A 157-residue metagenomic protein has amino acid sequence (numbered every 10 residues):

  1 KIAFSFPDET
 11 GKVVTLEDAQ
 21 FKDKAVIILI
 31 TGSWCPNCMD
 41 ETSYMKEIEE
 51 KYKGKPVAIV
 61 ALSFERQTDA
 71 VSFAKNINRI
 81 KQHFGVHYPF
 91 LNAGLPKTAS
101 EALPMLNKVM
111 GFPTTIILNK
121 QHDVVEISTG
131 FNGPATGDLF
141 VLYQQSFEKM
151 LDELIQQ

Functional and structural regions predicted by a protein language model:
F4-V26, E49-Y52: A short beta-strand-turn-helix
K24-V26, T31-W34, R66, G111: Short pre-active-site segment immediately N-terminal to redox-active cysteine/selenocysteine motifs in thiol-based
I27-I28, I59, T115: Hydrophobic beta-strand anchors of alpha/beta hydrolase catalytic cores
D40-F84, L95-L103: Structural microenvironment flanking redox-active thiols in thiol-disulfide oxidoreductases
G85-P89, L106-I116: Structural micro-motif
P89-L95: Short acidic-hydrophobic, aromatic-tinged amphipathic segments that line or gate anion-handling sites
G111-Q157: Thiol-/selenol-based redox modules, centered on thioredoxin-like and closely related oxidoreductase domains
